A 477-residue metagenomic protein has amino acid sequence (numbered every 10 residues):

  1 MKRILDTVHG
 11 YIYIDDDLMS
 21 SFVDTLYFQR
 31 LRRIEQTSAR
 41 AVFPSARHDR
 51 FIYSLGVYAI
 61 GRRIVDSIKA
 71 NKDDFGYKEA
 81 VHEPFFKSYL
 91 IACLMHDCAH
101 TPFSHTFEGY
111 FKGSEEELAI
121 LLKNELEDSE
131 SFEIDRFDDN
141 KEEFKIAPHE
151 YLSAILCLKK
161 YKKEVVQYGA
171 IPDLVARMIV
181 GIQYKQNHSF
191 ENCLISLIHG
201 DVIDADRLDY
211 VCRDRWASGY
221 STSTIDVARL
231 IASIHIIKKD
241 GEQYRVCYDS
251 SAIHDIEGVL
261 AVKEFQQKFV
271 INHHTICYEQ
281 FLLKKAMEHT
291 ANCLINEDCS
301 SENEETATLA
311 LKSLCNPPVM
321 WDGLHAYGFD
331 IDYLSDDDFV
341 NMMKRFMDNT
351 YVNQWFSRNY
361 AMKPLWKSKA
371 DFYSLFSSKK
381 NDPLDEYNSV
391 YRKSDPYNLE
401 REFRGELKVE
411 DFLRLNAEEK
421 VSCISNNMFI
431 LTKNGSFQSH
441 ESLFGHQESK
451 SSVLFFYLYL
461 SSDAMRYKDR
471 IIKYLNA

Functional and structural regions predicted by a protein language model:
M1-I91, A99-M362: Sequence-structural signature of the catalytic-core scaffold of metal-dependent phosphohydrolases that act on
V270, T275, K284, L294-A477: Terminal helices and disordered tails flanking the catalytic cores of nucleotide-processing hydrolases
